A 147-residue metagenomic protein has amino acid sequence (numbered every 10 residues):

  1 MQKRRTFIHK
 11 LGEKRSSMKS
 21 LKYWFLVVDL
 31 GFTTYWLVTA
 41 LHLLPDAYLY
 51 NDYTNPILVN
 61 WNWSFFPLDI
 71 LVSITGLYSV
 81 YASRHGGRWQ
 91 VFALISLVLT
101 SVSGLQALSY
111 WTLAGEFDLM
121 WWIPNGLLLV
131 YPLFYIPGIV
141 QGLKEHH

Functional and structural regions predicted by a protein language model:
R4-T34, I57: Cytosolic juxtamembrane helix and N-cap/initiation of the first transmembrane helix
V28-L71: Hydrophobic transmembrane helix segments
N51-L58, A114-L127: Non-cytosolic membrane-interface motifs at loop->transmembrane helix junctions
D69, V91-S109, N125-L133: Hydrophobic alpha-helical membrane segments
I74-L94: Juxtamembrane helix-break-helix junctions at the cytosolic face of small multi-pass alpha-helical membrane proteins
L105-W122, G138: Membrane-helix boundary connector in multi-pass membrane proteins
L128-H147: Membrane-water interface at the C-terminal end of transmembrane alpha helices
